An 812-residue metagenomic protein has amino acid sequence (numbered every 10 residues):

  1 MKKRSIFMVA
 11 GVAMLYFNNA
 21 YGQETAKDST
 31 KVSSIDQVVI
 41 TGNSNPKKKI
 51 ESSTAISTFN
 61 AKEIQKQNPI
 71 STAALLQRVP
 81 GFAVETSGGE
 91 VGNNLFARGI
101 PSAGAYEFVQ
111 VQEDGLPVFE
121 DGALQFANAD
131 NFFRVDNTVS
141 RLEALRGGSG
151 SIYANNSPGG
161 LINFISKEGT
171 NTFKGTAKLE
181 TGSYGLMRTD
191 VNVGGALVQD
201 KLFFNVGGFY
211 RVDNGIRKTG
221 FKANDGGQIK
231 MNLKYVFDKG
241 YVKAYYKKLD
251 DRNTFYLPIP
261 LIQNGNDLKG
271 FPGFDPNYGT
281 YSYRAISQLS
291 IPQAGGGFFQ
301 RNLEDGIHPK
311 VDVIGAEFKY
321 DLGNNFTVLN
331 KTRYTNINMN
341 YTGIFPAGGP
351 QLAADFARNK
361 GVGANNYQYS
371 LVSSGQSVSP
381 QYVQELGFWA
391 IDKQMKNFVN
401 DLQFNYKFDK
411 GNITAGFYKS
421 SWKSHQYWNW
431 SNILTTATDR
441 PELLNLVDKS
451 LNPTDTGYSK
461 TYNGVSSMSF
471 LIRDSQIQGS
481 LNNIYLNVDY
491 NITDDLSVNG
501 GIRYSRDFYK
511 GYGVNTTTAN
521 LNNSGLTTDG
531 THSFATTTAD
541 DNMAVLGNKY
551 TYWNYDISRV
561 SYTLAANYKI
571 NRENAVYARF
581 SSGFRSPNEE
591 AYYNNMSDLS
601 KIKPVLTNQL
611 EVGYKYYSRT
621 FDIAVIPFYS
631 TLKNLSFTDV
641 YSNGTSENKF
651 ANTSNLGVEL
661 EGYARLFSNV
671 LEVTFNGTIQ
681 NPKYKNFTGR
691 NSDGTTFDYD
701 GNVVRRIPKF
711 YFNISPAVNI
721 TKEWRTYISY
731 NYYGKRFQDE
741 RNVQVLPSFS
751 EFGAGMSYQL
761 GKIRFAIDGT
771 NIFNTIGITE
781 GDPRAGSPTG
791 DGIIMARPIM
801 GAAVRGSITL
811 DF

Functional and structural regions predicted by a protein language model:
Q23-Q65, E113, D622: Short, acidic, small-residue-rich periplasmic hinge/interaction motif at the N-terminus of Gram-negative outer-membrane
T72-L75, N94-G99, Q112, A129-F132 (+3 more regions): N-terminal periplasmic accessory domains that precede and gate Gram-negative outer-membrane beta-barrel machines
A73-E120: Extracytoplasmic beta-strand/coil segments of soluble accessory domains associated with Gram-negative outer-membrane
P117-R146, I165: Short acidic/polar hinge/loop motifs at secondary-structure boundaries that mediate gating or recognition
K174-T176, T181-Y281, G306, V311-D321: Transmembrane beta-barrel wall of Gram-negative outer-membrane proteins
Y241-E317, N340-W389, L444-R473, I477 (+1 more regions): Acidic/polar loop-and-plug regions of large Gram-negative outer-membrane beta-barrel proteins
M395, N412-W422, T435, S469-L632 (+4 more regions): Structural signature of Gram-negative outer-membrane beta-barrels, strongest in the C-terminal barrel of TonB-dependent
D494, D622, P627-L632, N648-E740 (+3 more regions): Gram-negative outer-membrane beta-barrel transporters
